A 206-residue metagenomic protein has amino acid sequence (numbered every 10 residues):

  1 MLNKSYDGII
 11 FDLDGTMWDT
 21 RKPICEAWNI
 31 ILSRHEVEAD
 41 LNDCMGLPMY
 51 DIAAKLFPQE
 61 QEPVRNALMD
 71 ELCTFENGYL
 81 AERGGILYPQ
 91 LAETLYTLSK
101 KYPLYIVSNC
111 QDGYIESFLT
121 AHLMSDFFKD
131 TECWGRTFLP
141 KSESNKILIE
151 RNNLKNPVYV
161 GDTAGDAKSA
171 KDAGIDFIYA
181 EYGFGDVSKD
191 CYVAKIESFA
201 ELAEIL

Functional and structural regions predicted by a protein language model:
M1-Y6, D112, E116-L206: Asp-based, Mg2+/Mn2+-dependent phosphohydrolase catalytic module
L2-P89: N-terminal helical cap/lid subdomain that shapes the substrate entry/recognition surface in HAD-like hydrolases
D19, I106-S108, Y179: Hydrophobic residues in well-ordered beta-strands that form the structural core
P23, C44, P48, I86-Q90 (+4 more regions): Short beta->alpha linker loops
E38, Y50, Y88, A92 (+3 more regions): Structural motif corresponding to alpha-helix initiation and N-cap regions
G78-I106, D112-E116, S142: Short, acidic loop-to-helix structural element flanking the phosphoryl-transfer center in phosphate-processing enzymes
